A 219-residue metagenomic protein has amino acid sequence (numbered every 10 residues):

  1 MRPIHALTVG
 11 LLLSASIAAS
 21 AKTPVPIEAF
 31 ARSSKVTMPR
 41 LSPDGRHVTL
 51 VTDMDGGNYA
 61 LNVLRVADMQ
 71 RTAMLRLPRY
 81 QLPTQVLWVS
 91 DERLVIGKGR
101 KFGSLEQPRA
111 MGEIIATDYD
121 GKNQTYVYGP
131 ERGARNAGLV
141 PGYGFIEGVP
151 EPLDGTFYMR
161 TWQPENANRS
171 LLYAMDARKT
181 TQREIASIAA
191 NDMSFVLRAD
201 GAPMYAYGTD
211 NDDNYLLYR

Functional and structural regions predicted by a protein language model:
M1-L7: Bacterial N-terminal signal peptides that target proteins for export
T8-A15: Bacterial N-terminal signal peptides
A21-R219: Beta-propeller folds
